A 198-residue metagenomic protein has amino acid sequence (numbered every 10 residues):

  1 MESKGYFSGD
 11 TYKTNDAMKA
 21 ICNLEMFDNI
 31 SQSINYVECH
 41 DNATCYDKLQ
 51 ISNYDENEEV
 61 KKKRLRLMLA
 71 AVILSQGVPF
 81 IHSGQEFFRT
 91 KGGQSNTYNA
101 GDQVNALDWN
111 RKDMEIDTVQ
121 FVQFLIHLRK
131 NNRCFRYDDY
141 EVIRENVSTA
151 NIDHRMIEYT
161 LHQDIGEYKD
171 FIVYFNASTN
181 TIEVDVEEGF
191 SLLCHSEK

Functional and structural regions predicted by a protein language model:
M1-S83, F87-F88, L161-G166, V173-S178: Conserved alpha/beta catalytic core and glycan-binding cleft of carbohydrate-active enzymes
E59-K62, I73-F87, K91-K198: Carbohydrate-interacting/catalytic domains
